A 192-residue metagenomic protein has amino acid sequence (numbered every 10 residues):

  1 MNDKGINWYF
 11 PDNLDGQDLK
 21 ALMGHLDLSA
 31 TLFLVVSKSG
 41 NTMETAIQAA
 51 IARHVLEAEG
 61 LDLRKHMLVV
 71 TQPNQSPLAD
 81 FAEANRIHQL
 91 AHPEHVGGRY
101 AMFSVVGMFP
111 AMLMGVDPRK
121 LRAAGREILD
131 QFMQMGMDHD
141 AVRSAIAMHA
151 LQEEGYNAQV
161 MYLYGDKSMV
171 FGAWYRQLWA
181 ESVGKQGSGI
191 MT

Functional and structural regions predicted by a protein language model:
M1-D3, H25-D27, A49-E57, E83-H88: A glycine- and small-aliphatic-rich helix-loop capping segment at beta-alpha/alpha-beta transitions that lines
N2-L32, N41, Q48: Glycine-rich oxoanion-binding loops at beta->alpha junctions
F33-S37, L90-A91: Short acidic, glycine/Ser/Thr-rich loop/turn "cap" segments at secondary-structure junctions
V35-S39, L163-Y164: Short glycine-centered, acidic/aromatic-flanked micro-motifs in structured strand/loop junctions that mark active-site
K38-T42, P73: Short glycine-rich anion-binding loops that position phosphate/pyrophosphate groups of nucleotides and phosphorylated
T45-I47, D80-F81: Short, solvent-exposed loop/turn and secondary-structure capping segments
V55-T192: Active-site phosphate/pyrophosphate-binding segments
